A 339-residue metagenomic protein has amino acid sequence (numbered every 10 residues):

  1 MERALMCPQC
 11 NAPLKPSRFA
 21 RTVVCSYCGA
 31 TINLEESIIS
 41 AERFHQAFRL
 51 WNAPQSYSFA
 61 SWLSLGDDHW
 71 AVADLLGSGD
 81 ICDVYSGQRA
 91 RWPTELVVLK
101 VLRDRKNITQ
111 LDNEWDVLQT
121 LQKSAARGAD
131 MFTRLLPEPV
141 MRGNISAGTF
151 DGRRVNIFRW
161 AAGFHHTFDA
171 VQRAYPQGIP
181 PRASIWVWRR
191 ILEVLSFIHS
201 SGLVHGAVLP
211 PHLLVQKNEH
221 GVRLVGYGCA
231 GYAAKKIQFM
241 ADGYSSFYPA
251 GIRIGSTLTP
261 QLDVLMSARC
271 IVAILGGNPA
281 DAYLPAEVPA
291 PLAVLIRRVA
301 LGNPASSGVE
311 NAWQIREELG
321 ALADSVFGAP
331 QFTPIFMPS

Functional and structural regions predicted by a protein language model:
N33, S37-D67, A73: Juxta-kinase regulatory segment immediately upstream of eukaryotic protein kinase catalytic domains
A73-G79: Protein kinase glycine-rich loop
D80-F132: ATP-binding glycine-rich loop module of kinase domains
P137-I179: Conserved structural core of kinase catalytic domains
V187-W188: Activation segment signature within eukaryotic-like protein kinase domains
L195, H199-Q216: Catalytic-loop of the protein kinase fold
H212-Y227: Conserved protein kinase catalytic/activation segment
R223, G228-V294, R298: C-lobe/activation-segment region of protein kinase-like
